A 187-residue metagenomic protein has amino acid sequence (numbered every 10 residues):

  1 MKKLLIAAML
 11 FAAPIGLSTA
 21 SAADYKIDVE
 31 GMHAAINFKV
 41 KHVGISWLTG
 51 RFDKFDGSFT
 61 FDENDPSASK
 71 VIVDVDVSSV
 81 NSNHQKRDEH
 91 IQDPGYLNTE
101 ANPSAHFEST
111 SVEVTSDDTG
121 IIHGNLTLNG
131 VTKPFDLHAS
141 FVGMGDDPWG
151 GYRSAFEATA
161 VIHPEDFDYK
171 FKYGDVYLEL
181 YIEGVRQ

Functional and structural regions predicted by a protein language model:
M1-L4, S18: Positively charged n-region of N-terminal signal peptides that target proteins for export
K3-I6, D24-Y25: Short, basic/polar N-terminal leader/transit segment immediately after the initiator methionine
I6-A7, G184: Conserved short hydrophobic patches within well-ordered secondary structure
A7-G16: Bacterial N-terminal signal peptides
A20-Q187: Low-complexity, acidic/polar, glycine-enriched regions of mature
